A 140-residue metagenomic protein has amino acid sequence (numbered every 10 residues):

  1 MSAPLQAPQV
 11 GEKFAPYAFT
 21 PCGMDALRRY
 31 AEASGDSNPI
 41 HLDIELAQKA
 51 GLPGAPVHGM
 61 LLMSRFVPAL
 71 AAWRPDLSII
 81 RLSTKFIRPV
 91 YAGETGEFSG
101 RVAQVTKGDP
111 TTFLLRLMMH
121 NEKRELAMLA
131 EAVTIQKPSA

Functional and structural regions predicted by a protein language model:
M1-P16, P89-A140: HotDog/MaoC-like acyl-thioester-processing domains
M1-S78: Hot-dog-fold acyl-thioester-processing enzymes
L46-G51, F86, A130-T134: Short C-terminal domain-edge/linker segments immediately following a structured domain
L70-F98: Mid-chain, well-packed structural core segment of small domains
